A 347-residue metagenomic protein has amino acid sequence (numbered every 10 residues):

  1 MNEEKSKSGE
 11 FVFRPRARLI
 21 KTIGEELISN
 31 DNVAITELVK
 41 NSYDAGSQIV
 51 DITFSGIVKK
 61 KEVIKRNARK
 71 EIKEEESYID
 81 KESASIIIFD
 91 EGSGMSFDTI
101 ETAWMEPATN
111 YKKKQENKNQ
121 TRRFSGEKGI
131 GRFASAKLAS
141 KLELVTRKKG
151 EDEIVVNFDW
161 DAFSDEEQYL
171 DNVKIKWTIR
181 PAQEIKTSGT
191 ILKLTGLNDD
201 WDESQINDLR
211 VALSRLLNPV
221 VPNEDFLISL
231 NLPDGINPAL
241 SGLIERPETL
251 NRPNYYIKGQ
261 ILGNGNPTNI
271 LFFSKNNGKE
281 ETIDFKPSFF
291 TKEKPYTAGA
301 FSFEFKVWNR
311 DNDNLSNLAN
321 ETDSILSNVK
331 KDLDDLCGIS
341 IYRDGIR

Functional and structural regions predicted by a protein language model:
M1-G196, E203, V211: GHKL (Bergerat-fold) ATPase N-terminal catalytic module, capturing the glycine-rich phosphate-binding loop and acidic
E106-K112, L336, I341-R347: A short, contiguous, amphipathic alpha-helix enriched in charged residues
D152-N157, I236-L240, R347: Surface-exposed loop/edge segments in extracytoplasmic proteins
E184-G338, Y342-D344: Glycine/threonine-rich ATP-lid/beta-loop region of ATP-binding domains
